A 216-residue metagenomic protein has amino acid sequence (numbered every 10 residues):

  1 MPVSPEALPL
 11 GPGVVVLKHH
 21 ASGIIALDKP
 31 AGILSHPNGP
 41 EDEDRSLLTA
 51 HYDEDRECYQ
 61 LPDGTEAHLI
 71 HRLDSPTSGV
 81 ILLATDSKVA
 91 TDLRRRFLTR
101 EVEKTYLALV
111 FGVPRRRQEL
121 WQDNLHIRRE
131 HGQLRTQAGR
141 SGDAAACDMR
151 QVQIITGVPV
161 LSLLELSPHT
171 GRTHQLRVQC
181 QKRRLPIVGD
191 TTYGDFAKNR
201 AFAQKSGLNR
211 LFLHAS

Functional and structural regions predicted by a protein language model:
M1-S216: RNA pseudouridine synthases
